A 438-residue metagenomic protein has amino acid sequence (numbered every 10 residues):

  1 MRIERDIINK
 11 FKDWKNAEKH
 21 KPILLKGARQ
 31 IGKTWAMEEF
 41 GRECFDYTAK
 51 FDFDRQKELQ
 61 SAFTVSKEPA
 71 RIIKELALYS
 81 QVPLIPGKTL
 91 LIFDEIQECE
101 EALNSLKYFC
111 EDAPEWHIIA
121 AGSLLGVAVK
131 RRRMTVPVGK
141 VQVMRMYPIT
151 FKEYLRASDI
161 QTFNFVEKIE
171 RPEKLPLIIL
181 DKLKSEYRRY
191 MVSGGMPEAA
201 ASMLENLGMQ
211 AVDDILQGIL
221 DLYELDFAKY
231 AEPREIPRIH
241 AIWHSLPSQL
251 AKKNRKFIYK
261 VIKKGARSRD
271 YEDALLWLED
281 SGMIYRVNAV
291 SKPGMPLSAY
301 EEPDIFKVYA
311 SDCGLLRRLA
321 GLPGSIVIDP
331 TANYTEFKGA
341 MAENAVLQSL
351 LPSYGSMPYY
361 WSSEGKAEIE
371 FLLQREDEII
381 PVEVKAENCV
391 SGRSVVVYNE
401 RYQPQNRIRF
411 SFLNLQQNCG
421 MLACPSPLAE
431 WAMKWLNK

Functional and structural regions predicted by a protein language model:
M1-W14: N-terminal pre-Walker A segment at the start of P-loop NTPase domains
L25: Hydrophobic anchor at the beta1->P-loop junction of P-loop NTPases
K33: Conserved lysine of the Walker
A36, F40: Hydrophobic positions on the alpha1 helix immediately C-terminal to the Walker A/P-loop
R55-G87: Short glycine-rich substrate-engagement loop in P-loop NTPases that contacts/grips substrate
I92, H117-S123, R145: Structural recognition of the conserved hydrophobic beta-strand(s) that form the central parallel beta-sheet of P-loop
V129-A251: Interdomain motor-coupling "hinge/lid" segment immediately C-terminal to the ATP-binding subdomain of NTP-driven enzymes
A200-Q374: Accessory nucleic acid-recognition modules appended to NTPase machines
